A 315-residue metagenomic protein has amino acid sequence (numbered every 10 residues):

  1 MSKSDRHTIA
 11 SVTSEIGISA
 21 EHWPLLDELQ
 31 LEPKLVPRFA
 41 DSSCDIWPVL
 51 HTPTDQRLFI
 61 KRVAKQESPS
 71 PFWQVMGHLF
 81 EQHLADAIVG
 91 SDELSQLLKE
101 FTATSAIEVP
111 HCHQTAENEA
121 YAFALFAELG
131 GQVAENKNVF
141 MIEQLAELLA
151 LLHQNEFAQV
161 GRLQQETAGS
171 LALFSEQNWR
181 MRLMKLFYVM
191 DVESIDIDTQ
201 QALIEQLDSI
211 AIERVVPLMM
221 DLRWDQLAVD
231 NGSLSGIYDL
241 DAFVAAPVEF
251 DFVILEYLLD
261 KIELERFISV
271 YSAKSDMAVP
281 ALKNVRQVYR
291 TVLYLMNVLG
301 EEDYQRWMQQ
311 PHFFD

Functional and structural regions predicted by a protein language model:
M1-P37: Juxta-kinase regulatory segment immediately upstream of eukaryotic protein kinase catalytic domains
F39-I60, L203-F252: Active-site acidic catalytic loop and adjacent metal/ATP-binding pocket of ATP-dependent phosphoryl transfer enzymes
D41-S43, N118-Y121: Short acidic/glycine-enriched loop/turn segments that link adjacent beta-strands
K61-N118, N136-L151, I262-E263: A conserved alpha-helical element in kinase catalytic cores
E67-S68, V133, L227, A245: Conserved protein kinase catalytic core
P110-N118, A124, Q132-S194, E213-V215 (+1 more regions): A cross-family kinase active-site recognition segment
F123, F140-E143, V248-D315: Helix-rich C-terminal or lid/interface subdomains of diverse kinases
A127: Conserved Hanks-type protein kinase catalytic core
